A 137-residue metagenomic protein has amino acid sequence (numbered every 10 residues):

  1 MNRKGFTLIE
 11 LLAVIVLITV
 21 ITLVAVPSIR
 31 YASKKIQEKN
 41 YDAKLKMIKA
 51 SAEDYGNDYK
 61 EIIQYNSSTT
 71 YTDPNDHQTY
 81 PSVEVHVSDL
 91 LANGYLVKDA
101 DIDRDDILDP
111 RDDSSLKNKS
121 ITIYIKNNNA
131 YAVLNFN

Functional and structural regions predicted by a protein language model:
N2-I29: N-terminal single-pass transmembrane signal-anchor helix
R3, A43, M47, V85: Short, well-structured alpha-helical interface segments that form or flank functional binding sites
S28-K49: Aliphatic-rich helix starts adjacent to a transmembrane/signal segment
K44-I63: N-terminal alpha-helical signal peptides/signal-anchor transmembrane segments
K60, Q64-S120: Extracellular/periplasmic head regions of type IV pilus-like filament subunits
T122-N137: Low-complexity, S/T/G/P-rich flexible repeat/linker segments used as non-globular hinges and stalks within
